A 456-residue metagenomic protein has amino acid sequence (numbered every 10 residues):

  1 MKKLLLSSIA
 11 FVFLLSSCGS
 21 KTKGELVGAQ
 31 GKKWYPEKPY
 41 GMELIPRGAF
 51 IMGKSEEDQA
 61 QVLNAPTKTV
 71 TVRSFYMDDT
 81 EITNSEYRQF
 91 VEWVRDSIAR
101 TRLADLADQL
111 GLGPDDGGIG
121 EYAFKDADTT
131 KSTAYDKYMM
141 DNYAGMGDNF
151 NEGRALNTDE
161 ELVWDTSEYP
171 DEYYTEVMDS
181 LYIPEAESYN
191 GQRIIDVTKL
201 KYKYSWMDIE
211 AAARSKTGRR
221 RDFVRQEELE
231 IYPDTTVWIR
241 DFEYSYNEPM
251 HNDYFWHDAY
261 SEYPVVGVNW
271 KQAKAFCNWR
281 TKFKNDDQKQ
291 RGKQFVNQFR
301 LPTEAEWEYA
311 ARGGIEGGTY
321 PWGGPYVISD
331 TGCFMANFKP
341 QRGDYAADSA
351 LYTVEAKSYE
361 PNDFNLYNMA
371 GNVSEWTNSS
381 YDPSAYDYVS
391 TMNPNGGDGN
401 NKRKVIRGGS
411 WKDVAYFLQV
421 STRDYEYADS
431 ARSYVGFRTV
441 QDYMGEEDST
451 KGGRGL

Functional and structural regions predicted by a protein language model:
L5-F13: Sec-dependent N-terminal signal peptides
S16-S17: C-terminal motif of bacterial Sec signal peptides marking the signal peptidase cleavage site
T22-K23, L44-I45, I51, E56 (+7 more regions): Functional-site microenvironments in short loops/helix caps that host divalent-cation chemistry
E25-I51: Post-signal peptide N-terminal segment of mature Sec-exported envelope proteins
F75, I82, V91-R102, C277-D287 (+1 more regions): Short capping motifs at secondary-structure boundaries
S97, T129, T166, D179-S180 (+6 more regions): Coil residues (strongly favoring Ser/Thr
L103-T217: Non-catalytic, alpha-helical, charged scaffold/linker segments that couple or flank catalytic or architectural cores
S433-S449: Short, structured beta-strand segments at or near domain termini in extracellular proteins/domains
